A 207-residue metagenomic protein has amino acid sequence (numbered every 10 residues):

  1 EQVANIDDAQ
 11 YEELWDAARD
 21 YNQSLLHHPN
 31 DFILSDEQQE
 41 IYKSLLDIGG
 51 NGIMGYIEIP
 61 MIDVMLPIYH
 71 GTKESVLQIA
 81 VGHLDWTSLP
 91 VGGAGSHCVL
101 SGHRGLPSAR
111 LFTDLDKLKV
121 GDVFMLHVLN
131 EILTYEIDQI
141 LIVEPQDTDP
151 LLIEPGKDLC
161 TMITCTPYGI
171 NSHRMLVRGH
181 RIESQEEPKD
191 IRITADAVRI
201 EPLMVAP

Functional and structural regions predicted by a protein language model:
E1-P207: Solvent-exposed, non-transmembrane regions of membrane-associated and secreted proteins
